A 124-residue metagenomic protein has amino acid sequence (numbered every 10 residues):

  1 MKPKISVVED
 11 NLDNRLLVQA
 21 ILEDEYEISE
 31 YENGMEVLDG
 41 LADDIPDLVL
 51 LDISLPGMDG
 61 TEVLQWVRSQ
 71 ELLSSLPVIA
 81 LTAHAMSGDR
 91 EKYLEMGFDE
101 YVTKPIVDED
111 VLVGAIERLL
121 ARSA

Functional and structural regions predicted by a protein language model:
N11-E30: Two-component/phosphorelay signaling modules centered on CheY-like receiver
E30-L48: Acidic, metal-coordinating helix/loop segments flanking the phosphotransfer/catalytic sites of two-component signaling
E32, L55-M58, V67, G88: Hydrophobic residue at a beta-alpha junction that N-caps the helix immediately following a catalytic beta-strand/loop
I45-D47, L72-P77: His-Asp phosphorelay/catalytic-motif detector in bacterial-type signaling
D52, T82: Active-site residues of response regulator receiver
P56, S74, M86, P105: The feature encodes the CheY-like receiver
D99: Short, glycine/charged-rich "phosphate-handling" switch motifs in NTP-dependent and phosphotransfer domains
